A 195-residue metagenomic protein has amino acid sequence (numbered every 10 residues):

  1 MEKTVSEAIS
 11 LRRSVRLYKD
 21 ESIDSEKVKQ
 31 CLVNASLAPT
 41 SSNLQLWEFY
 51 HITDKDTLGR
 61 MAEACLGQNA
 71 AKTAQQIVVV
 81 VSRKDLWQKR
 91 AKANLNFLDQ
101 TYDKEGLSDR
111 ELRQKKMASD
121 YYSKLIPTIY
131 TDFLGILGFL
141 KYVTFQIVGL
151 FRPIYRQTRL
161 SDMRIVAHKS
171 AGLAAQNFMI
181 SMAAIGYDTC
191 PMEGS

Functional and structural regions predicted by a protein language model:
M1-S195: Acidic, surface-exposed loops and disordered segments
